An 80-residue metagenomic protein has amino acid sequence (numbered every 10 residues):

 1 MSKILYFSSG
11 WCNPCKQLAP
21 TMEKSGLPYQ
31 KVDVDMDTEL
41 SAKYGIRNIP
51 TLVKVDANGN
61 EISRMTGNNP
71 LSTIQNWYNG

Functional and structural regions predicted by a protein language model:
M1-S2, V34, T66-G67: Alpha-helical interaction segments
M1-S25: Local sequence-structure signature of Cys/Sec-based thiol-disulfide redox active-site neighborhoods
Y6-F7, G26-L40, I46-N48: Thiol-based oxidoreductase modules, predominantly thioredoxin-like and allied folds used for disulfide exchange
W11, M36-T38, N69: Residue-level detector of flexible, active-site-proximal loop/helix-junction positions within diverse enzyme catalytic
Q17, K43-Y44: Chalcogenol-based redox active-site neighborhoods
V55-G80: Non-catalytic, surface beta->alpha helical segment in thiol-disulfide oxidoreductase systems
